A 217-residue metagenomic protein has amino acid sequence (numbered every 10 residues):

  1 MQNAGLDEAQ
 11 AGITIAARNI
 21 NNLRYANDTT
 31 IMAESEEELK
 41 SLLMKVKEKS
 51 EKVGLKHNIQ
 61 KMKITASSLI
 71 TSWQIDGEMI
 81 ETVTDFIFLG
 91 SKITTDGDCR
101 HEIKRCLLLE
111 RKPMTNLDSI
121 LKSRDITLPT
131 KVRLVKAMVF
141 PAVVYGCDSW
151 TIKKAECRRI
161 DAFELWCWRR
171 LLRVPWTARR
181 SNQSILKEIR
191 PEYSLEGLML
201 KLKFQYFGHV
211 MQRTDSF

Functional and structural regions predicted by a protein language model:
M1-F217: Short linear motifs embedded in intrinsically disordered, charge-biased segments
